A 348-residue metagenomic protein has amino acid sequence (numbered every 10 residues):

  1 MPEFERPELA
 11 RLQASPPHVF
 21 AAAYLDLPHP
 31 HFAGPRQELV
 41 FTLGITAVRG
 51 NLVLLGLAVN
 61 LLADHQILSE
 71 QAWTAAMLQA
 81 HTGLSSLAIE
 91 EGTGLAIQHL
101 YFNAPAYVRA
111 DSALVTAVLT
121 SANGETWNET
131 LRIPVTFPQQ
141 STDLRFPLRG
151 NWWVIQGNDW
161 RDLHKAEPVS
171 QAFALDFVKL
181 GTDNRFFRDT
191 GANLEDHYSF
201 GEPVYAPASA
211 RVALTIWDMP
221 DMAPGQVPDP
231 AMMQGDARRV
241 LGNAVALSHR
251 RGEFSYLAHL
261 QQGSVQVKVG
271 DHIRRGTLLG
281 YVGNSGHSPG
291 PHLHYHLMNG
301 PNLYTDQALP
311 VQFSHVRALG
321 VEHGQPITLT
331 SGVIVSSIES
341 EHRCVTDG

Functional and structural regions predicted by a protein language model:
Y24-L27, P35-T42: Short, solvent-exposed loop/turn segments enriched in Ser/Thr/Gly
G50-A58, E70: Short, hydrophobic/aromatic beta-strand segments
S69-V108: Intrinsically disordered, low-complexity Pro/Gly/Ser/Thr-rich segments with frequent PxxP/GP/PP motifs and embedded
A104-S141: Terminal connector regions
F137-L144, K165, R188, A231-Q234 (+3 more regions): Acidic, glycine-rich catalytic/binding loops that coordinate metals and/or anionic ligands
R149-S209, L214-W217: Conserved, compact domain cores that house catalytic/ligand-binding motifs in diverse enzymes and effector modules
S199, S209-Q261: Zn2+-dependent peptidoglycan hydrolase active-site motif and core
P203-T215, Q266-V282: Short, well-structured beta-strand-loop connectors
